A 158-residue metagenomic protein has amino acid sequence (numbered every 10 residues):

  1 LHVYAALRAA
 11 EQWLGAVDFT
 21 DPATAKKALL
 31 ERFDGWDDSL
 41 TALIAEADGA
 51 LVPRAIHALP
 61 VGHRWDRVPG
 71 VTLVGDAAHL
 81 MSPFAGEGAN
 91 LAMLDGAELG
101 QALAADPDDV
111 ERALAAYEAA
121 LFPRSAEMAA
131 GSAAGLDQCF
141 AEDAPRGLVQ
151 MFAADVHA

Functional and structural regions predicted by a protein language model:
L1-A158: FAD-dependent flavoprotein oxygenase/oxidase catalytic domain
